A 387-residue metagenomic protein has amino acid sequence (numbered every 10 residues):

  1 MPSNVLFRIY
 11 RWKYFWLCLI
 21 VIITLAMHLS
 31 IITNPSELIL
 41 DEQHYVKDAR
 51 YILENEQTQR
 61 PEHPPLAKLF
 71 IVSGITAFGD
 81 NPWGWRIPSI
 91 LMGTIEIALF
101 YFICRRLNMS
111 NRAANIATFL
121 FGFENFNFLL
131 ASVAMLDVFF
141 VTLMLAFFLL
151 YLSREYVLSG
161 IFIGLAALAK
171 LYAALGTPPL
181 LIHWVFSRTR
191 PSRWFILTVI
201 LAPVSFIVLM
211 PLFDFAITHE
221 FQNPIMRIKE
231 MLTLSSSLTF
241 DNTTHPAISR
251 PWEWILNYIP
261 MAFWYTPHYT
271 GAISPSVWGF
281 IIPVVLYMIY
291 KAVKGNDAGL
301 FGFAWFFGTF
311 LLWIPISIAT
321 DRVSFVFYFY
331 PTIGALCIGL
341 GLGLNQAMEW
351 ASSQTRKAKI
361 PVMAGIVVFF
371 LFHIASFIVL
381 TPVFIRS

Functional and structural regions predicted by a protein language model:
P2-N4, L152-S153, L158, I163 (+1 more regions): Perimembrane helix-loop-helix junctions
P2-V5, I182, T198, A202 (+4 more regions): Transmembrane helical bundles and short interhelical boundary loops of multi-pass, membrane-embedded
W12-I39, L201-F221, F370-L380: Transmembrane signal-anchor helices characteristic of membrane glycosylation enzymes that use polyprenol
T24-M27, A117-G122, L149, I163 (+1 more regions): Short helix- or helix-capping micro-motifs that position conserved polar/aromatic residues at function-defining sites
I39-L40, S89, F126-D137: Short acidic/glycine- and proline-prone juxtamembrane loop motifs at membrane-interface regions of multi-pass membrane
W83, I87-N108, A146, Y287-Y290: Transmembrane-helix motifs of polytopic, lipid-linked glycan transferases
L99, L120, F139-L158, F162 (+1 more regions): Specific aromatic-rich, kink-prone transmembrane helix
R193-Y258, F263-W264: Membrane-lumen/periplasm interface segments of specific transmembrane helices in polyprenyl phosphate-linked
